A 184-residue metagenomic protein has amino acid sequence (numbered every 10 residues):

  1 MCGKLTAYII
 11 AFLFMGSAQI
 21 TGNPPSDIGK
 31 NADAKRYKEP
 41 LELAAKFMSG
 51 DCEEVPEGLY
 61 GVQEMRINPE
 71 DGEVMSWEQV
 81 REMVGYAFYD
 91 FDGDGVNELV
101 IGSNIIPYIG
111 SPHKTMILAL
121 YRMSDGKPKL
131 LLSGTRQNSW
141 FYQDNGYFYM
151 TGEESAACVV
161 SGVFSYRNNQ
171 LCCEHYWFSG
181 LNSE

Functional and structural regions predicted by a protein language model:
M1-A7: Positively charged n-region of N-terminal signal peptides that target proteins for export
I9, G16-V55, Q143-E184: Acidic, small-residue rich beta-repeat scaffolds with periodic aromatic anchors
P25-V80, D125-S139: Blade-edge motifs of beta-propeller repeat domains
E82-F91, Q137-Y147: Beta-propeller blade termini
G93-S103, Y147-Y149: Acidic/hydrophobic-patterned starts of short beta strands in beta-sheet-rich repeat architectures
I106-I109, S155-A156: Short glycine/acidic-enriched loop and turn motifs that connect beta-strands
G110-L132, S161-Y166: Beta-propeller blade repeat segments, especially FG-GAP/WD-type strand-to-loop junctions in 6- to 7-bladed propeller
A119-G146, C172-N182: A short, surface-exposed interaction/processing loop segment used at functional sites
